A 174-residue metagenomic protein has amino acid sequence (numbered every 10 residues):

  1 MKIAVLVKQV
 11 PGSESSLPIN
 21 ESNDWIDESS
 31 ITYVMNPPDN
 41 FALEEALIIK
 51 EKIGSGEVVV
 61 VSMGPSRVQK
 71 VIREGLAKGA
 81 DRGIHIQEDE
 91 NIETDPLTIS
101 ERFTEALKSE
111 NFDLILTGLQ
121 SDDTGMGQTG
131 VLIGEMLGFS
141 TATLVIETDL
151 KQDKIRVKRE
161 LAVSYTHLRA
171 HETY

Functional and structural regions predicted by a protein language model:
M1-M63: N-terminal beta-strand-loop-alpha-helix module at the start of alpha/beta ligand-binding or catalytic domains
E14, F41-L43, V68-K70, D123-T129: Short glycine/serine/threonine-rich phosphate/pyrophosphate-binding segments that cradle anionic phosphate groups
V71-D95: A glycine-rich helix N-cap at a beta->alpha junction
I92-L107: Glycine/small-residue-rich loop that forms an oxyanion/phosphate-binding "nest" at active or ligand-binding sites
E110-S121: Short beta-strand-loop elements within alpha/beta enzyme cores that line or abut nucleotide/cofactor pockets
T124-L137, T141: Short Gly/Thr/Asp-enriched flexible loops that form oxyanion-binding sites at enzyme active sites
T148, K154-Y165: Anionic-ligand binding region
H167-A170, Y174: Single conserved hydrophobic/aromatic residue that forms the stacking wall/gate of nucleotide- or nucleobase-binding
